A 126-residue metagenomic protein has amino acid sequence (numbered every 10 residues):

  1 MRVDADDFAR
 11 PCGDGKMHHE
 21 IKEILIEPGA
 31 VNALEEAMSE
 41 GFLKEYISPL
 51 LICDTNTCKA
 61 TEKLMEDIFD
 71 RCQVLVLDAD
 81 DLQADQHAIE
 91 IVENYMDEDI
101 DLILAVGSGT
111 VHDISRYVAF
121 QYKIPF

Functional and structural regions predicted by a protein language model:
M1-L102: ATP/NTP phosphate-donor binding region
A84-F126: Glycine/threonine-rich beta-strand-loop-alpha-helix active-site module that forms ligand/phosphate-binding
